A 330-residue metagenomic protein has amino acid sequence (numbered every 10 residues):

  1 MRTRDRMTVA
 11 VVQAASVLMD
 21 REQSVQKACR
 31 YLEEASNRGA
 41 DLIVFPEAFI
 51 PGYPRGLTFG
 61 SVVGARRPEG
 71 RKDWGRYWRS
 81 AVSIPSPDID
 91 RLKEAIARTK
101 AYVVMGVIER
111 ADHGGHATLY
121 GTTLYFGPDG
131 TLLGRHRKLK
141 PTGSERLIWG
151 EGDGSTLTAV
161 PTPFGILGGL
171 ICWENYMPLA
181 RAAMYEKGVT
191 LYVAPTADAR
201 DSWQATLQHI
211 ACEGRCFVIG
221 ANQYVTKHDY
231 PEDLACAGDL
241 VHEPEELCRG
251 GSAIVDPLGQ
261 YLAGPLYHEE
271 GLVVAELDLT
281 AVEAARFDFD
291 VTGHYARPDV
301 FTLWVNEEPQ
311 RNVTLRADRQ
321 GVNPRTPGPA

Functional and structural regions predicted by a protein language model:
M1-L42: N-terminal active-site segment of His-dependent metallophosphoesterases
R2, Q223-A330: C-terminal beta-strand edge segments of enzyme domains
R6, F126-P128, V255-P257: Short, acidic, Ser/Thr-enriched surface-loop or helix-capping motifs
A10, L124-F126, A253, V273: Conserved hydrophobic/aromatic positions in well-ordered beta-strands
R21, E33-P128, D198-R200, Q204-G214: Cys-nucleophile CN-hydrolase/nitrilase-fold catalytic domain and related Cys-dependent amidase chemistry that acts on
S83-K100, E109-T190, T196-H209, G251 (+1 more regions): Active-site catalytic loop in hydrolytic enzyme cores
G106, P195, A221-N222: Generic beta-sheet signal
